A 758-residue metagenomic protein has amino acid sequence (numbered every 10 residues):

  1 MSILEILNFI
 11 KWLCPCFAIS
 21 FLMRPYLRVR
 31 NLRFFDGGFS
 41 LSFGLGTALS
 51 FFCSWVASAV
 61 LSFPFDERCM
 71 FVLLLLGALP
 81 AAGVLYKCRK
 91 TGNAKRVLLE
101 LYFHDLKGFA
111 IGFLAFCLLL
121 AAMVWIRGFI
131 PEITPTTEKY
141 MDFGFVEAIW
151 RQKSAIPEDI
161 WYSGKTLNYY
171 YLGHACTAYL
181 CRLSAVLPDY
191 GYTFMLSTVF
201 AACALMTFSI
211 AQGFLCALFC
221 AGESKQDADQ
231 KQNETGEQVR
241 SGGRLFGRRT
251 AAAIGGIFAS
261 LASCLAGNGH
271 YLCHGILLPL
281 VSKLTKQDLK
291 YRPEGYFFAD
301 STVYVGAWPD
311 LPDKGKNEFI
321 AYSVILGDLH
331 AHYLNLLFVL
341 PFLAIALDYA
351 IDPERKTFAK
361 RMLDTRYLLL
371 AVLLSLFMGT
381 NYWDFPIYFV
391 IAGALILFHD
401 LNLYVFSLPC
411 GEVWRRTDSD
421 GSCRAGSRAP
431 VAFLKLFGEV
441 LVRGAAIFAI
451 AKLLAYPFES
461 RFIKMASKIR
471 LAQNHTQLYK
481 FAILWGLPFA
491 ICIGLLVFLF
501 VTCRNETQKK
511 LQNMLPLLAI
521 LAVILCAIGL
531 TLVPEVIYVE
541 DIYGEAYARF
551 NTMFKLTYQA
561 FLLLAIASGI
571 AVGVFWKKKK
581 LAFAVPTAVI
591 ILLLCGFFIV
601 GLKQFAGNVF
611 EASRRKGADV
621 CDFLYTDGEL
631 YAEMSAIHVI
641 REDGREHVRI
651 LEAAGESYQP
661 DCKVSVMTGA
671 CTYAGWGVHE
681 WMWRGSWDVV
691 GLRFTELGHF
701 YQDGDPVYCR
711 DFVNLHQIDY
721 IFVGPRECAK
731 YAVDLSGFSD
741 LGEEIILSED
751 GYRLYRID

Functional and structural regions predicted by a protein language model:
M1-L106, F437-G438, A445-F498, T502-C503 (+2 more regions): Membrane-embedded, hydrophobic transmembrane alpha-helices
S2-I6, E100, H104-G112, L119-E223 (+4 more regions): Active-site lumenal/periplasmic loops and adjacent helix-entry segments of GT-C-fold, multi-pass membrane
L4-I10, V60-R68, I133-K139, S163-K165 (+8 more regions): Membrane-helix boundary/interfacial segments in multi-pass membrane proteins
F35, F63-G128, C220-E223, S241-S260 (+2 more regions): Start-transfer (signal-anchor) and selected internal transmembrane alpha helices of multi-pass inner/ER membrane
S197-F200, I387-Y388, Y547-F575: Hydrophobic/aromatic-rich transmembrane helices and adjacent perimembrane loops
R244, R249-T250, I254-I257, A429-K452 (+2 more regions): Signature aromatic-anchored transmembrane alpha helix within multi-pass, membrane-resident enzymes that catalyze glycan
S323-L326, L368-N381: Membrane-interface alpha helices of multi-pass inner-membrane proteins
I599-D758: Extracytoplasmic
